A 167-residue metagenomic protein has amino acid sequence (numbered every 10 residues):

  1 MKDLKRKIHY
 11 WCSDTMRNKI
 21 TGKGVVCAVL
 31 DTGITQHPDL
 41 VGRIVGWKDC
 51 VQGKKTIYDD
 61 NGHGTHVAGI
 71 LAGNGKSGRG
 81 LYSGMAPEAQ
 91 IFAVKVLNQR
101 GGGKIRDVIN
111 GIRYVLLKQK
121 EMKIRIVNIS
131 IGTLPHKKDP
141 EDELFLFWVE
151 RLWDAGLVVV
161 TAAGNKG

Functional and structural regions predicted by a protein language model:
M1-M16: Autoinhibitory propeptides
I8, K54-K55, E88-Q90, E121 (+1 more regions): A broad, low-specificity signal for short, low-complexity segments enriched in glycine/proline and polar/charged
I8-Y10, N74, G111-I112: Short, well-ordered amphipathic alpha-helical segments that serve as non-catalytic structural scaffolds within diverse
C12-M16, K55, G78-G80, R113-V115 (+1 more regions): A generic local structural motif
M16-C27, I34-G46, K55-R106, M122-R125: Subtilisin-like serine protease catalytic core
V29, A93, V160-A162: Generic enzyme active-site microenvironment
L97-G167: Substrate-binding/access-modulating region of protease and related hydrolase catalytic domains
